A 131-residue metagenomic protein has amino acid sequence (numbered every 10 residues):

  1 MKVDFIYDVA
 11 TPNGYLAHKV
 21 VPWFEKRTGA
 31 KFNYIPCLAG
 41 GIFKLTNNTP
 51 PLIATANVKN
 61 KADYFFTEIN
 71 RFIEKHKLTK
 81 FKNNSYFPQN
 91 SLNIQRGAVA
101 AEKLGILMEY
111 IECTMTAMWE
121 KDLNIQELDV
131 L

Functional and structural regions predicted by a protein language model:
M1-V20, T114: Local sequence-structure signature of Cys/Sec-based thiol-disulfide redox active-site neighborhoods
L16-M118: Structural alpha/beta surface segment adjacent to cysteine/selenocysteine redox centers across thiol/disulfide enzymes
T114-L131: Histidine/lysine/aspartate-rich catalytic loop segments that bind and position anionic ligands
